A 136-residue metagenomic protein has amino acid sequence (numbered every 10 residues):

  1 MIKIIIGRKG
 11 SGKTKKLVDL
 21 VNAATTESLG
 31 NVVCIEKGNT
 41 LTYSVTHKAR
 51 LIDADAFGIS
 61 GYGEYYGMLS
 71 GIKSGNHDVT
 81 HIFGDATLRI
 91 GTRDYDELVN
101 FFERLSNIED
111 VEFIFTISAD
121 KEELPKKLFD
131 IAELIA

Functional and structural regions predicted by a protein language model:
M1-G71, E123-K127: Conserved P-loop
K3-I5, V32, V79-G84, F113: Generic beta-sheet signal
A24-S28, S44, S74-V79, L105-V111: Conserved catalytic network of the ASCE P-loop NTPase/AAA+ motor domain
A56, G75, G84-A136: Replace "adjacent to P-loop NTPase cores in ATP/GTP-dependent enzymes" with "adjacent to NTP-binding cores
Y62, Y66-L69, T80, G84 (+1 more regions): Generic internal hydrophobic packing segments that stabilize the cores of diverse globular domains
